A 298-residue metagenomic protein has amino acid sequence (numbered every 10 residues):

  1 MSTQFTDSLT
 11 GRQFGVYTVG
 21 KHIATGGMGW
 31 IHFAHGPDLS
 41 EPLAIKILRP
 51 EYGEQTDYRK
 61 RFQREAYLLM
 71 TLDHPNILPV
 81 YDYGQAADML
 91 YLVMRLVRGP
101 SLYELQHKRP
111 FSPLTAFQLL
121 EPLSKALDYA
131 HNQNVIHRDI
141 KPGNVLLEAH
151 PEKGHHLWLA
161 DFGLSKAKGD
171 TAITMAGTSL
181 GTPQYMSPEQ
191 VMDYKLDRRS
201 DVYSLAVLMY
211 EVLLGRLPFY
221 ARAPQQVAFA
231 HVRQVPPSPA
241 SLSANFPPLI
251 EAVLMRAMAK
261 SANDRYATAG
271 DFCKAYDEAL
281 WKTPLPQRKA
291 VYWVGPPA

Functional and structural regions predicted by a protein language model:
W30: Conserved N-lobe ATP-binding subsite of Hanks-type protein kinase domains, especially the beta3 VAIK lysine
R49-T71: AlphaC helix of the eukaryotic protein kinase fold
Y83: Activation-segment/catalytic-loop signature of the eukaryotic protein kinase fold
A87-S101, L105: Conserved short submotifs of the Hanks-type protein kinase catalytic core that shape the nucleotide-binding pocket
L119-L120: Activation segment signature within eukaryotic-like protein kinase domains
S124-V135: Protein kinase catalytic-loop region centered on the HRD/HxD motif
Q184-R288: C-terminal lobe helix-coil module of Hanks-type protein kinase domains
